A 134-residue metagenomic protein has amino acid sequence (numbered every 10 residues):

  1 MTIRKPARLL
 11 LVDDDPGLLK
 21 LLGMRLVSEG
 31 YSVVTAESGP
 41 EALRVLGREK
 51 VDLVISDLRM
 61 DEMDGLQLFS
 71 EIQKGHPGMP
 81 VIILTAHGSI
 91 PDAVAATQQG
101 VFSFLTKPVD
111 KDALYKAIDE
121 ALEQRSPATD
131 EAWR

Functional and structural regions predicted by a protein language model:
D13, D57, T85: Active-site residues of response regulator receiver
K20-S28: Charged docking surfaces used in two-component/phosphorelay signaling
G30-E37, V45: Short hydrophobic/Thr-rich beta-strand motif most characteristic of the beta2 strand and flanking loop of CheY-like
E37-E41, D64-Q67: Acidic catalytic/metal-coordinating carboxylates
E49-I55: Active-site beta3 strand of CheY-like receiver
M60: Receiver (REC) domain active-site loop signature in two-component systems and cognate sites in sensor histidine kinases
S89-P91, V109-I118: C-terminal output helix
